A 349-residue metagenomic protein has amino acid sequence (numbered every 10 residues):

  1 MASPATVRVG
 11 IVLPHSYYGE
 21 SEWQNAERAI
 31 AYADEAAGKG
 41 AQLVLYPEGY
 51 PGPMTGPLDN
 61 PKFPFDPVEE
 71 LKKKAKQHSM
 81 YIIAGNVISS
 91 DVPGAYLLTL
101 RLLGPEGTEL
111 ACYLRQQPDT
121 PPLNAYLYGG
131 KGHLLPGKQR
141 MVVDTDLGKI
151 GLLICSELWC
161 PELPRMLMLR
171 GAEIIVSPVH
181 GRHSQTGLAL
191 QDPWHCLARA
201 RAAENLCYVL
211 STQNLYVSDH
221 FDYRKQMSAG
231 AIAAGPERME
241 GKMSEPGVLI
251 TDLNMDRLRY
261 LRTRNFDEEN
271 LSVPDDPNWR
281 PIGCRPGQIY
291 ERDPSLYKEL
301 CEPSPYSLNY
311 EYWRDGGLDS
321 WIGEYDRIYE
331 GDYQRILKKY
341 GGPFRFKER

Functional and structural regions predicted by a protein language model:
A2-G19: Short beta-strand segments enriched in small/hydrophobic residues
R8, T99, S228-G230: Conserved beta-strand and immediately adjacent loop positions that scaffold enzyme active sites
V12, Y113, V143, T212 (+1 more regions): Hydrophobic residues at beta-strand termini and immediately following loops that shape nucleotide-binding pockets
Y17-Q24, L152-L158: Active-site mouth loops of central-metabolism enzymes
G19-L114, G181-R199, E204-N205: Cys-nucleophile CN-hydrolase/nitrilase-fold catalytic domain and related Cys-dependent amidase chemistry that acts on
F63-A84, K149, C155-I250: CN hydrolase (nitrilase-like) catalytic-core segments centered on the catalytic cysteine and neighboring Lys/Glu
S90-P178, R182-A200, D267: Active-site catalytic loop in hydrolytic enzyme cores
Q213-R349: C-terminal beta-strand edge segments of enzyme domains
